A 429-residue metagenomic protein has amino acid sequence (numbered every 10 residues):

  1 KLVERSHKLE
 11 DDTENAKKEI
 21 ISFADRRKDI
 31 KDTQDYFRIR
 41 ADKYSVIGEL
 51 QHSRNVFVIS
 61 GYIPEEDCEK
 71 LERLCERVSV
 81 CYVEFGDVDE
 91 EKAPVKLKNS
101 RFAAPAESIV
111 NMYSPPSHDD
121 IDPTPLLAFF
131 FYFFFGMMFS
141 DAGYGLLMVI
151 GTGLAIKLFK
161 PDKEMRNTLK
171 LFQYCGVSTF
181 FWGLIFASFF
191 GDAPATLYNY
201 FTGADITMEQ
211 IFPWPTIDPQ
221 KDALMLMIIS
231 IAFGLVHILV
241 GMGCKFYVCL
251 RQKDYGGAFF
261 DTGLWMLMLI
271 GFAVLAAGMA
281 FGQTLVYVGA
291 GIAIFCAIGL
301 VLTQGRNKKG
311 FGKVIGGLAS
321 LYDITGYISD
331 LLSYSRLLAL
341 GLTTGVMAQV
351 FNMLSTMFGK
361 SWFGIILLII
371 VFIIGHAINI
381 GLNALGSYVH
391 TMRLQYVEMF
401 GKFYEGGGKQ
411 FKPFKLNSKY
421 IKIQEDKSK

Functional and structural regions predicted by a protein language model:
K1-R101, P105: Intrinsically disordered, flexible peripheral segments
E69-K429: Conserved, carboxylate-rich catalytic/transport cores that coordinate ions
